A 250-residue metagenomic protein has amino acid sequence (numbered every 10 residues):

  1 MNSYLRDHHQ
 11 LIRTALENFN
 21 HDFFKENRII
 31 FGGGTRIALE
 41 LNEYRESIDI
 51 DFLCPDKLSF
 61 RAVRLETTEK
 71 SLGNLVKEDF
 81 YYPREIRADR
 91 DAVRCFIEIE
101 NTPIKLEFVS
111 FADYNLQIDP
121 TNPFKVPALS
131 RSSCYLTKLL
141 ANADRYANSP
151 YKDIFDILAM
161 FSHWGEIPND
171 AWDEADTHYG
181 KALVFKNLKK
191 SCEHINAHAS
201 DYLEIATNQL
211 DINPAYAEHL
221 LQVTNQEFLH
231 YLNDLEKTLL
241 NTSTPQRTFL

Functional and structural regions predicted by a protein language model:
M1-I29, N42-I50, P55-S149, F155 (+1 more regions): Structured mid-to-C-terminal alpha-helical surface segments
F31-R36: Glycine-rich beta-strand-to-loop/alpha-helix junction loops that act as flexible
A38-E40: Short N-terminal binding/cap micro-motifs at the start of the first secondary-structure element
